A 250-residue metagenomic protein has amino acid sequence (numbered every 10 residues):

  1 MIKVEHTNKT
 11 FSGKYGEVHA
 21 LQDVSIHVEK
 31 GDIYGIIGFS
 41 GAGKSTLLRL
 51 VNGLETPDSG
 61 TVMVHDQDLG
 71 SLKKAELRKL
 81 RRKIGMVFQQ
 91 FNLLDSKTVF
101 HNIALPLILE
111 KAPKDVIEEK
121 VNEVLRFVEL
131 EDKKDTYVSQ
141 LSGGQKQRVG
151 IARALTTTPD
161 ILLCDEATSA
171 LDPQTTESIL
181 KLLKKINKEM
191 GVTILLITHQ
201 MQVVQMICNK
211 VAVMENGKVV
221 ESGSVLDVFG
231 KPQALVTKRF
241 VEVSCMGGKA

Functional and structural regions predicted by a protein language model:
N52: Helix-to-loop junction immediately C-terminal to a conserved catalytic motif
D68, I108, D115-D132: Conserved ABC ATPase "signature" region
Y137-L141, Q145: Conserved ABC ATPase signature
T156-D160: A short, proline-enriched helix->beta-strand linker immediately N-terminal to the Walker B motif in ABC-type P-loop
V204-M206: A short, surface-exposed alpha-helical micro-motif characterized by mixed small hydrophobic and charged/polar residues
S222-G223: ABC ATPase "signature
